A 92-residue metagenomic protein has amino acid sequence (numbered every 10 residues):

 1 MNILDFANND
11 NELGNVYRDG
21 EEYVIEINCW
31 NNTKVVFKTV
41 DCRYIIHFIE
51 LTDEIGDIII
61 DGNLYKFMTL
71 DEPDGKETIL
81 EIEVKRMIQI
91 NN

Functional and structural regions predicted by a protein language model:
M1-N92: Surface-exposed, interaction-prone regions used to assemble/regulate multi-protein complexes
